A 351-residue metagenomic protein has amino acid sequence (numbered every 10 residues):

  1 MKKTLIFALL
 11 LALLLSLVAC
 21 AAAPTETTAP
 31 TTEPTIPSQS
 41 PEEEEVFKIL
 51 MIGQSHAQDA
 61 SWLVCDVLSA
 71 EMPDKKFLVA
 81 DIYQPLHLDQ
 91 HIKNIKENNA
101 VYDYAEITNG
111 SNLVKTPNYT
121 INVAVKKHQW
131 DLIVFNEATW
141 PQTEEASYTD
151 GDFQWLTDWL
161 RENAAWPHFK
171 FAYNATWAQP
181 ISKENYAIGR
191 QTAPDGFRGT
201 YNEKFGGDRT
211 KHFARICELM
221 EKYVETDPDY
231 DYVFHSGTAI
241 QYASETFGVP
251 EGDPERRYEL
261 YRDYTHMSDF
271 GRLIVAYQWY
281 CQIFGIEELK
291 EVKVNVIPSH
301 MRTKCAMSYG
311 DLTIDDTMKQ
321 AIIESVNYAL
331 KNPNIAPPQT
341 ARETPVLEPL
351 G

Functional and structural regions predicted by a protein language model:
M1-T4, L9: Positively charged n-region of N-terminal signal peptides that target proteins for export
S16-A19: C-terminal motif of bacterial Sec signal peptides marking the signal peptidase cleavage site
A21-A23: Bacterial signal peptide processing site
P30-K48: N-terminal low-complexity, Pro/Thr/Ser-rich intrinsically disordered segments that act as propeptides or flexible
L50-I52, N174: Short hydrophobic segments within beta-strands
I52, Q58-D150: Conserved SGNH/GDSL esterase-like catalytic core that processes O-acyl groups on lipids and polysaccharides
N118-T265, D269: Alpha-helical cap/lid subdomain in secreted, periplasmic, or secretory-pathway luminal O-acyl-processing enzymes
E255-G351: Conserved catalytic region of serine esterases and O-acyltransferases that act on ester linkages in lipids
